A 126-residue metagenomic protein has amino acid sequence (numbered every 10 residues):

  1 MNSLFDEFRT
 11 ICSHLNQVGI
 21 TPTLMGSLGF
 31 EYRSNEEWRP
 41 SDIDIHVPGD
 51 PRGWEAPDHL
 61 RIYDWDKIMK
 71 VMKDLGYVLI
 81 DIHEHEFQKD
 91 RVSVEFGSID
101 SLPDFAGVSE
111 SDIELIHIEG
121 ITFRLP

Functional and structural regions predicted by a protein language model:
M1-P126: Compositionally biased terminal segments of proteins
